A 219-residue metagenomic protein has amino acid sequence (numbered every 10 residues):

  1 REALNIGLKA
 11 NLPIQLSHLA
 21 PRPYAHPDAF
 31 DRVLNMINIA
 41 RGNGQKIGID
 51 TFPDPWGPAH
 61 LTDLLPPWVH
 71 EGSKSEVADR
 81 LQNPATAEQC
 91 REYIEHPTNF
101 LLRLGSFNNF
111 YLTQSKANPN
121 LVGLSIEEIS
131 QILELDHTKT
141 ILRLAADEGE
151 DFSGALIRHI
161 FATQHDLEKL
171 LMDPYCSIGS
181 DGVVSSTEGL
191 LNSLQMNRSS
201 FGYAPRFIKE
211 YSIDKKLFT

Functional and structural regions predicted by a protein language model:
R1: Aromatic-lined, polymer-binding surfaces characteristic of secreted/periplasmic polysaccharide-degrading enzymes
L4-L8, L12-K216: Active-site neighborhoods of metal-dependent hydrolases
